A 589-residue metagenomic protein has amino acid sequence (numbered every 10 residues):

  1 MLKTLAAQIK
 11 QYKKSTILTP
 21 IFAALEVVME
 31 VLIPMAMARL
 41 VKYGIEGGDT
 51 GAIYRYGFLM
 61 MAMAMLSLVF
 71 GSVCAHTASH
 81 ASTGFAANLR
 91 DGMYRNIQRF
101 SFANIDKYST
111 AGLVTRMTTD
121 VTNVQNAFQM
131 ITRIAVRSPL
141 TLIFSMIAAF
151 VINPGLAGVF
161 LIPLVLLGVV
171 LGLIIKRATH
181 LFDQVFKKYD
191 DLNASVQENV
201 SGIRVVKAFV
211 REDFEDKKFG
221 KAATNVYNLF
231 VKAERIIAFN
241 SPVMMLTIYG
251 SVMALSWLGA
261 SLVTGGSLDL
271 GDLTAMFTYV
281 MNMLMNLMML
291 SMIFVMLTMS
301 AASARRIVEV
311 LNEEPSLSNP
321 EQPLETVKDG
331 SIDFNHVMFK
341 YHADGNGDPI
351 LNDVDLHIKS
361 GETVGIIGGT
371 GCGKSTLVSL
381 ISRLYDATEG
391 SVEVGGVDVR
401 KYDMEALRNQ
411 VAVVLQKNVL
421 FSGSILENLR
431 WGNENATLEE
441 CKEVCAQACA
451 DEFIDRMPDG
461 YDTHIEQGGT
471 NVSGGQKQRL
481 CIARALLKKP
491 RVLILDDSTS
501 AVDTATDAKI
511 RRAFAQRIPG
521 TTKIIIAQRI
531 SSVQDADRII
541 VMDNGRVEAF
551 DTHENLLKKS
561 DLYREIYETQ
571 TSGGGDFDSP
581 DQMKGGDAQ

Functional and structural regions predicted by a protein language model:
M1-Q11, L113: A short amphipathic helical element positioned immediately N-terminal to and/or at the very start of a transmembrane
K10, I21, L25, M29 (+6 more regions): Hydrophobic alpha-helical transmembrane segments of ABC transporter permease domains
K10, T16-V73, T77, F150-G155 (+2 more regions): Transmembrane helix-loop-helix hairpins at lipid-water interfaces of multipass membrane proteins, especially the type-1
K10-K14, R99-A103, T119-T132, V136 (+7 more regions): An intracellular "coupling" helix at the cytosolic face of ABC transporter transmembrane type-1 domains
I21-F22, M29-K42, Y54, M63-T110 (+12 more regions): Juxtamembrane helix-loop junctions of ABC transporter transmembrane domains
G47, T83, D91-T115, T119-V121 (+6 more regions): Short intracellular "coupling" helices and adjacent cytoplasmic loop segments at the cytosolic face of multi-pass
G48-R55, A62, A148-I162, K232-R306 (+1 more regions): Helix-loop-helix
V327-Q589: ABC-type nucleotide-binding domain
